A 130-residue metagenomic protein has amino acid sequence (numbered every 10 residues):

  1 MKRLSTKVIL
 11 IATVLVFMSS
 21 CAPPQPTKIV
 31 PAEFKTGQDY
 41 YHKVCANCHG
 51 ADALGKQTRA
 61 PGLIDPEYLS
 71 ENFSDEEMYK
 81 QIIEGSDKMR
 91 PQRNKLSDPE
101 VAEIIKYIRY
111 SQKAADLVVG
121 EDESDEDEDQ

Functional and structural regions predicted by a protein language model:
M1-I9: Bacterial N-terminal signal peptides that target proteins for export
L10-L15: Classic N-terminal secretory signal peptides
F17-S20: C-terminal motif of bacterial Sec signal peptides marking the signal peptidase cleavage site
A22, C48-L54, I83, R109-Y110: Detector for the c-type heme attachment site
P24-T27, P31, H42, R90-Q130: Flexible coil segments in periplasmic/lumen-exposed cytochrome c-class electron-transfer proteins
A32-Q38, G50, L54-K80: Gly/Gly-Pro-rich "capping" loops immediately C-terminal to redox-active cysteine motifs in periplasmic/lumenal
D39-G50, P61-G62, K80, D87-P91 (+1 more regions): C-type cytochrome heme c attachment motif
D52, E67, S86, S111-A115: A general structural signal marking secondary-structure boundaries and capping sites
